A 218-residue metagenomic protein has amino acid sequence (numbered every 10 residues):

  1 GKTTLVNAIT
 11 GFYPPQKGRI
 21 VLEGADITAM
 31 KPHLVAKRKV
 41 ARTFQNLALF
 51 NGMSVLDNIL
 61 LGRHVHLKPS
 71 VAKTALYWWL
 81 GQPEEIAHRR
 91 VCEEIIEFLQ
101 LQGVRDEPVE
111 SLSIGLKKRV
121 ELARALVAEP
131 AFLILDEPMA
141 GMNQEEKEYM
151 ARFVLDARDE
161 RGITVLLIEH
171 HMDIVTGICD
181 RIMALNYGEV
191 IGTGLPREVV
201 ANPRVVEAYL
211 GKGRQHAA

Functional and structural regions predicted by a protein language model:
T3-A218: Glycine-rich phosphate-binding loops of nucleotide-dependent enzymes
